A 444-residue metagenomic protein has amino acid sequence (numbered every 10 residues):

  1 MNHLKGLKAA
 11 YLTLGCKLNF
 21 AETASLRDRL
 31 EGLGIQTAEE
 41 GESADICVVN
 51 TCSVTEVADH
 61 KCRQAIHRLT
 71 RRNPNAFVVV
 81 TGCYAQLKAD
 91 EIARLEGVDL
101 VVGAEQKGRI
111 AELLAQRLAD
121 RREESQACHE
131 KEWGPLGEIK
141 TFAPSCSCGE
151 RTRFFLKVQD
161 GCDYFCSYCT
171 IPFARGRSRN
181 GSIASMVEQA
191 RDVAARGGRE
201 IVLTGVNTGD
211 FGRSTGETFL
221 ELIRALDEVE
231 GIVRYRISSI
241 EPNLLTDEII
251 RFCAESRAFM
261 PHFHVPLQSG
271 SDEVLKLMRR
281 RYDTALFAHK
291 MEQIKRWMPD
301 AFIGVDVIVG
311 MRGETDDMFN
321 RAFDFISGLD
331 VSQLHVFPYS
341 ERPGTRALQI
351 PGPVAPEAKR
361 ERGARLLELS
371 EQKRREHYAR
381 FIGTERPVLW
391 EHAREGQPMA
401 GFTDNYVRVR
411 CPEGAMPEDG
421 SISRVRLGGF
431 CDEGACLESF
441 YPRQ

Functional and structural regions predicted by a protein language model:
M1-T204, G209-D210, E248, F263 (+6 more regions): Proteins enriched for Cys/Gly/acidic motifs involved in redox and nucleic-acid/cofactor modification
V48, C83, I110, L203 (+7 more regions): Residue-level signal for inorganic ion chemistry
V78-V79, L87, A195-D317: Conserved SAM/AdoMet-binding glycine-rich loop
G149-T152, C162-D163, F259, S269 (+5 more regions): Short flexible coil/turn linkers enriched for glycine and charged/polar residues that connect secondary-structure
G205, S239, L267-S269, V305-V309 (+5 more regions): Active-site proximal loops enriched in glycine and acidic residues that flank catalytic Cys/His/Asp and coordinate
E314, D330-V331: Contiguous mid-protein beta-loop-alpha structural module that forms a pocket-lining wall or clamp of enzyme active
S332, T345-Q349: Short glycine-rich, low-complexity segments
Q349-Q444: Terminal RNA-binding accessory module
